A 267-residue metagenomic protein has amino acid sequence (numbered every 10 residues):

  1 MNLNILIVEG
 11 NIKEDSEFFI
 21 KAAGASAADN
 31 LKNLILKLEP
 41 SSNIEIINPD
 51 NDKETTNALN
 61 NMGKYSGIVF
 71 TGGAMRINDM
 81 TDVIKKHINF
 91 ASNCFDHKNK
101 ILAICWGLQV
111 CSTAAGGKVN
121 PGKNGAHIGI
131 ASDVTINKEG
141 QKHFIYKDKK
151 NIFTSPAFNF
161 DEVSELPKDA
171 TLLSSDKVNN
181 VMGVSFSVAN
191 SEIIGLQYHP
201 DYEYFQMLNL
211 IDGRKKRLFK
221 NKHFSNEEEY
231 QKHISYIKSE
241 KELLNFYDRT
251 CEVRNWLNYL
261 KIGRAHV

Functional and structural regions predicted by a protein language model:
M1-N89, N93-H97, N221-R264: N-terminal beta1-alpha1 cap of cysteine-dependent amidohydrolase-like domains
G10, G117-A189, I193-F205: Pocket-forming structural segment of enzyme catalytic cores
E17-F18, D79-T81, S112-A114, P167 (+2 more regions): Short glycine-/acidic-enriched loop or helix-start segments at secondary-structure transitions that form or flank
A23-A25, I84-I88, K118-N120, L173-S174 (+1 more regions): Glycine-rich, phosphate-binding/catalytic loops in enzymes
G73-E139: Cysteine-nucleophile active-site neighborhood
T171-R264: C-terminal and late-domain segments of enzyme folds
